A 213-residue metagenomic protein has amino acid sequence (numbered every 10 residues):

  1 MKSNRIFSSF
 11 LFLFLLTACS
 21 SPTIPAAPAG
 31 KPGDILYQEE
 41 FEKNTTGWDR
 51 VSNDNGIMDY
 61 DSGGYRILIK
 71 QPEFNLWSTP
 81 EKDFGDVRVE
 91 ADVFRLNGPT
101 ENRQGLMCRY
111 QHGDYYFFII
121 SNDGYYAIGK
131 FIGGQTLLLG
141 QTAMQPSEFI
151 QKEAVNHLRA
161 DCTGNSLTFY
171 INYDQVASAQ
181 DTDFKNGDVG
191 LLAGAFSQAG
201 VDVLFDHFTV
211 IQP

Functional and structural regions predicted by a protein language model:
T17-A18: C-terminal motif of bacterial Sec signal peptides marking the signal peptidase cleavage site
A26-R50: Extracellular carbohydrate-recognition regions
F41, D206-V210: Extracellular beta-strand elements of beta-rich domains used for carbohydrate recognition/degradation or cell-matrix
G56-N75: Short carbohydrate-recognition loop motifs
I69-I132: Secretory/extracellular carbohydrate-interaction modules and structurally similar beta-sandwich "look-alikes"
G134-H157: Short, aromatic/His-centered strand-loop micro-motif at the edge of beta-sheets
A154-T168: Localized edge beta-strand/strand-to-loop motifs within extracellular or lumenal beta-rich domains
A179-D206: Flexible glycan-contacting loops in extracellular carbohydrate-active proteins
